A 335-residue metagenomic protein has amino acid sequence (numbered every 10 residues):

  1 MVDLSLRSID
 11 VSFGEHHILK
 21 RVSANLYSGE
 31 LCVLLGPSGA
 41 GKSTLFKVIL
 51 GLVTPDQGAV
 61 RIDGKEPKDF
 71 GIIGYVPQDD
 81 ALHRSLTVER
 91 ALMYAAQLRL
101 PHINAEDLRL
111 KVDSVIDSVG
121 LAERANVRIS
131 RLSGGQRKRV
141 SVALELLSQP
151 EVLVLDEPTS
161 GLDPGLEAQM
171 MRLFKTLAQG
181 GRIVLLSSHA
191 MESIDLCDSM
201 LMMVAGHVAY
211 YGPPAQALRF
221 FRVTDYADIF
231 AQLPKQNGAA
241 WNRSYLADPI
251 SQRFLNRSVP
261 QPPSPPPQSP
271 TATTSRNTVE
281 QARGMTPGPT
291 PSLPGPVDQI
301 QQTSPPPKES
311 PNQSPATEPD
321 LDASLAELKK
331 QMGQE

Functional and structural regions predicted by a protein language model:
M1-S8, E15, K111, S199 (+3 more regions): Topological signature of polytopic alpha-helical transporters
L35-P37: The feature captures the beta-strand-to-loop junction immediately N-terminal to the Walker
L50: Helix-to-loop junction immediately C-terminal to a conserved catalytic motif
D79, R84-P101, K111: Q-loop/switch helix immediately C-terminal to the Walker
D107-R124: Conserved ABC ATPase "signature" region
R128-L132: Conserved ABC ATPase signature
E145-L146: ABC ATPase C-loop
L153-D156: Catalytic Walker B motif of ABC-type/P-loop ATPase nucleotide-binding domains
